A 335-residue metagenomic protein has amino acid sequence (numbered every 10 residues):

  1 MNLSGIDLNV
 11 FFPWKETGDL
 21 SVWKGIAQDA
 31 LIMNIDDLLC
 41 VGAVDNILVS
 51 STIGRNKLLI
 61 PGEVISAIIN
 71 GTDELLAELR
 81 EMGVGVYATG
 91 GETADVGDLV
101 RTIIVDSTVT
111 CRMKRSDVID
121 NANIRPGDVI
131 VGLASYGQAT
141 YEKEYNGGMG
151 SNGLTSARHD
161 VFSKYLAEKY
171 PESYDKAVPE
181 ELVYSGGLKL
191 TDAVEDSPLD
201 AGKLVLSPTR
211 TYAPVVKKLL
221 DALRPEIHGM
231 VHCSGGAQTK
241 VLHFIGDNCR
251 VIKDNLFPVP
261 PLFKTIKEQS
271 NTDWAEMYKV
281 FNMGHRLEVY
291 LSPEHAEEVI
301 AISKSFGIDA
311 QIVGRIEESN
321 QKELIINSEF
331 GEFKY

Functional and structural regions predicted by a protein language model:
M1-Y335: Helix-biased detector of long, well-ordered alpha-helical tracts
